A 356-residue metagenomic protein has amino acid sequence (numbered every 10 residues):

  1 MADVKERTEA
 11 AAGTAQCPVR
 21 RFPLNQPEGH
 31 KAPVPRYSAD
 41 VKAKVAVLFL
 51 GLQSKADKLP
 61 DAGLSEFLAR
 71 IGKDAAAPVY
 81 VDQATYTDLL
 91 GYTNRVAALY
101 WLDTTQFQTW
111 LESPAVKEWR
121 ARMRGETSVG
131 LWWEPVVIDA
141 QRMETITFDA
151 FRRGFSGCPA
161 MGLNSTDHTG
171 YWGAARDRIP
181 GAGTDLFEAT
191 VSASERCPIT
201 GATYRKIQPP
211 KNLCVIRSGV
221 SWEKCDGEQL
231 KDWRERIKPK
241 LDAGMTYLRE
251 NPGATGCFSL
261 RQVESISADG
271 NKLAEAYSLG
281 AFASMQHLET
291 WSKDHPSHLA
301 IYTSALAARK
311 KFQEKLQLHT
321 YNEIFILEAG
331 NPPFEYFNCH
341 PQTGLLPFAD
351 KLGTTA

Functional and structural regions predicted by a protein language model:
A2-R95, L102-E118, G125-R261, L318-A356: Short S/T/G/P-rich N-terminal loop/turn motif that feeds into the first structured element of a domain
D88-L90, A268-L273: Short glycine-biased active-site loop of nucleotidyltransferases that positions the nucleotide triphosphate and helps
V96-W101, Y277-F282: Conserved RNP beta-strands of RNA recognition motif
D103-S113, M285-S297: Short amphipathic alpha-helices within nucleic acid-binding modules
V116-A121, L299-Y302: A common structural junction motif
K240, G244-R261, G270-A276, A283-D294: Intrinsically disordered, low-complexity segments enriched in Gly and acidic/Ser/Thr residues that form flexible
T255, D294-R309: Active/binding-pocket-proximal capping segment
A308-N322: Polymerase palm active-site segment centered on the conserved acidic dipeptide of motif C
